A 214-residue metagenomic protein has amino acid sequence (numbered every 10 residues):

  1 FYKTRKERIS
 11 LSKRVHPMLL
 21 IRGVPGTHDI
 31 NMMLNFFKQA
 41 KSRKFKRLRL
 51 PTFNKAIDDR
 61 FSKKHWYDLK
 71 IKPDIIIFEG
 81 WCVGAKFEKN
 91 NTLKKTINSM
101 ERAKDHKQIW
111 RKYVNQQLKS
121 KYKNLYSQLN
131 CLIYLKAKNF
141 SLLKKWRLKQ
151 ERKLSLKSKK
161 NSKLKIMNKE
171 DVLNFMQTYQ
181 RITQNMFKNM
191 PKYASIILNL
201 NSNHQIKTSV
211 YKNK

Functional and structural regions predicted by a protein language model:
F1-D58: Conserved nucleotide-sensing/catalytic segment adjacent to the nucleotide-binding pocket in NTP-handling enzymes
F1-L19, W66, V114-L132: Solvent-exposed, charged interface segments at domain starts and junctions
K3-K6, D59-H65, I206-Y211: Short, solvent-exposed polar/charged micro-motifs at secondary-structure junctions
T4-R5, A56, K64, L125 (+2 more regions): Generic signature of intrinsically disordered, low-complexity segments enriched in small/polar residues
F37-K86: Phosphate-binding/switch loop-helix module in NTP-utilizing enzymes
I75, W81-K214: Conserved NTP phosphate-binding and transfer environment spanning the P-loop NTPase/kinase superfamily
